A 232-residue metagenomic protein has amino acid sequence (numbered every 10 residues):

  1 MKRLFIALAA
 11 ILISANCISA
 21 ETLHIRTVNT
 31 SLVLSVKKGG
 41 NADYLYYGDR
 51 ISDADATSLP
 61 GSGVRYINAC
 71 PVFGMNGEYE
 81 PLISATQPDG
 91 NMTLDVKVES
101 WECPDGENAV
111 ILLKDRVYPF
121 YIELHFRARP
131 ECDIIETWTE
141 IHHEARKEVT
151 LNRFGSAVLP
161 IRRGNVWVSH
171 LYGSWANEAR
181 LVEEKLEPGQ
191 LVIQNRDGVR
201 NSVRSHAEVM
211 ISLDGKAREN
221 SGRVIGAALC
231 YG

Functional and structural regions predicted by a protein language model:
L4-I13: Sec-dependent N-terminal signal peptides
N16-A20: Sec/Tat signal peptide C-region and signal peptidase I cleavage site
E21-R26, T30-V33, A42-G232: Polysaccharide-binding surfaces and accessory modules of carbohydrate-active proteins
